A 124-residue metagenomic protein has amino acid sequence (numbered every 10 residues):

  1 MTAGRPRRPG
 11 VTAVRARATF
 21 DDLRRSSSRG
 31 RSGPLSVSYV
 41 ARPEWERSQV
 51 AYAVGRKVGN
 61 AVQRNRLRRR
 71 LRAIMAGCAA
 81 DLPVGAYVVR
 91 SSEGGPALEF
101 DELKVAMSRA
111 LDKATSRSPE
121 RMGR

Functional and structural regions predicted by a protein language model:
M1-R124: Positively charged, solvent-exposed patches that mediate nucleic-acid binding
